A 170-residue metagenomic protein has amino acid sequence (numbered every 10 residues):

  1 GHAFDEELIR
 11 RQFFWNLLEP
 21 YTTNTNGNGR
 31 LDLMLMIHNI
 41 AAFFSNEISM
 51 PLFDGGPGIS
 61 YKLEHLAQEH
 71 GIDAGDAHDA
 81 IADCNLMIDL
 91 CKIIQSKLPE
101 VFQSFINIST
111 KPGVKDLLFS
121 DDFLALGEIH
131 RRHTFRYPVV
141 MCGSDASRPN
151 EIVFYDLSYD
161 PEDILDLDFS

Functional and structural regions predicted by a protein language model:
G1-E100, F105-I108: Metal-dependent phosphoesterase core characteristic of DEDDh/y 3'-5' exonuclease domains
I93-S170: Acidic two-metal-ion nuclease catalytic site recognized across multiple nuclease folds, prominently DnaQ/RNase D-T
